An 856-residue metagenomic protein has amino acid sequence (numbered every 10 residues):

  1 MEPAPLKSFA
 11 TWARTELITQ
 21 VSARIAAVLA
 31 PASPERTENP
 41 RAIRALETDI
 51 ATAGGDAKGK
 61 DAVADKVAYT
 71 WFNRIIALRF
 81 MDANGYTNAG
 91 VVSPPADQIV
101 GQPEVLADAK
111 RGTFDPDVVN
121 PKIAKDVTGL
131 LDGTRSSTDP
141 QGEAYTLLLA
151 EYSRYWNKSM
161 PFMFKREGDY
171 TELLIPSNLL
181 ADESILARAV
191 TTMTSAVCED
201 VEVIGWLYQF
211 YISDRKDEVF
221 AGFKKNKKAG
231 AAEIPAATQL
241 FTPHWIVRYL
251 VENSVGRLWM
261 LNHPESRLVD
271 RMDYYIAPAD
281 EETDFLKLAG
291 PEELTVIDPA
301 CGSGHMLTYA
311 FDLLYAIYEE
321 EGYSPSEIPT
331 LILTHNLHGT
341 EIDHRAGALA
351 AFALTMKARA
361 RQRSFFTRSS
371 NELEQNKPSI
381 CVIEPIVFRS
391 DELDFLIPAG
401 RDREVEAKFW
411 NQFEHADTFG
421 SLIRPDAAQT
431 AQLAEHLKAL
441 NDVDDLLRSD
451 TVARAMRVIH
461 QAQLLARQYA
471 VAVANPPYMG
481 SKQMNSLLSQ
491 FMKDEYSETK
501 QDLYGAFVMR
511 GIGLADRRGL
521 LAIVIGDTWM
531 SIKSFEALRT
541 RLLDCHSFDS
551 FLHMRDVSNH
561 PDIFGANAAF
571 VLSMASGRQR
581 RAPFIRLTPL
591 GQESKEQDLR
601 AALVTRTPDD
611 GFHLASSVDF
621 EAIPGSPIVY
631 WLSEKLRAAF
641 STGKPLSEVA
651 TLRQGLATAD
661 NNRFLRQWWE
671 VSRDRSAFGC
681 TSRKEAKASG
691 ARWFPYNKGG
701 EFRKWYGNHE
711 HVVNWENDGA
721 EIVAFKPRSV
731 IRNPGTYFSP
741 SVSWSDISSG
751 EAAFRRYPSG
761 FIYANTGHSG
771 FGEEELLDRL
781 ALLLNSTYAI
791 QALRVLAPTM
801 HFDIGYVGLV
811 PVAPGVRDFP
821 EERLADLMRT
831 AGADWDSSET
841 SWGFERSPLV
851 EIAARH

Functional and structural regions predicted by a protein language model:
M1-L313, G339-L349, A353, Q375-K438 (+5 more regions): Preference for the N-terminal adenyl/adenosyl cofactor-binding alpha/beta module
E2-K7, T308, Y315, E319 (+18 more regions): Signature of N6-adenine DNA methyltransferases within the class I
F72, I76, L207-Y211, L503 (+3 more regions): Short alpha-helical scaffolding segments that buttress acidic/His motifs in well-ordered protein cores
I212, N697, G735-A753, L780-R794: Short Ser/Thr-interspersed hydrophobic loop/turn segments at strand-loop and sheet-helix junctions that line or gate
A229, L268-D273, S370-E374, S379 (+2 more regions): A glycine-rich phosphate-binding loop feature that marks nucleotide/adenosyl-phosphate handling sites
F241, C301, P627, S633 (+2 more regions): Non-catalytic DNA-recognition/assembly elements of restriction-modification systems
Y323-A348: Cysteine-dependent PTP/DSP-like catalytic domain, specifically the C-terminal lobe
H338, P378-S390, D556-G565, W842-R855: Short, conserved secondary-structure transition motifs
